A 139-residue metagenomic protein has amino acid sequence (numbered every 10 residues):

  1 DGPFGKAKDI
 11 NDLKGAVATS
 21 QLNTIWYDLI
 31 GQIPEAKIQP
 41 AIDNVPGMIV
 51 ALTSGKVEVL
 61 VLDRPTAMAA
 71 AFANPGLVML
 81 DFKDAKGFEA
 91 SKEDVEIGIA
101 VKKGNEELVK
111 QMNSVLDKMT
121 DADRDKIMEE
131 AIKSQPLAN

Functional and structural regions predicted by a protein language model:
D1-N139: Proline/Glycine/Serine-rich low-complexity intrinsically disordered segments that serve as flexible stalks/linkers
